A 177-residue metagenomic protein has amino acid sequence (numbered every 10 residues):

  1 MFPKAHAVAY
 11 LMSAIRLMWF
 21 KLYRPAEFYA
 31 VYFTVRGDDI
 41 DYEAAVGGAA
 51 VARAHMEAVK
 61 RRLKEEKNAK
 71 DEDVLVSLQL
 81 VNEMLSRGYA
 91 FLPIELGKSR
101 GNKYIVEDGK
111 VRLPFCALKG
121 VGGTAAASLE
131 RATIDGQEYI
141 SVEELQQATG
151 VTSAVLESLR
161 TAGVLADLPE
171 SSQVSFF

Functional and structural regions predicted by a protein language model:
M1-F177: Noncatalytic, beta-rich nucleic-acid-contacting surfaces in large DNA/RNA-processing enzymes
